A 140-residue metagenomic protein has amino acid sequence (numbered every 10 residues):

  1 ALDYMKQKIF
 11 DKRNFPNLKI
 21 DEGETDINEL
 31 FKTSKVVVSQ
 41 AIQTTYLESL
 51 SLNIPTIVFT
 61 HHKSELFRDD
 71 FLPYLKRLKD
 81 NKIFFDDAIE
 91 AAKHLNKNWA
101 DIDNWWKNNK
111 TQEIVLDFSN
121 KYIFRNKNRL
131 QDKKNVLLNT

Functional and structural regions predicted by a protein language model:
A1-I27: Donor-nucleotide binding loops and adjacent catalytic segments primarily of GT-B fold Leloir glycosyltransferases
L2-Y4, A88, L130: A structural signal for well-ordered alpha-helical scaffolds and beta->alpha junctions
K6-F15, V36, A41-Y122: Catalytic binding pocket for nucleotide-activated donors in carbohydrate/polymer assembly enzymes
G23-S34, S51: Short acidic alpha-helix that forms the nucleotide-activated donor recognition element in Leloir-type transferases
T25, K93, Q131-N135: Short, contiguous clusters of charged residues that form electrostatic/catalytic patches at enzyme active sites, used
D26, I83, E90, N128-R129: Soluble or luminal CAZymes and related metallo-dependent hydrolases
N120-T140: C-terminal alpha-helical cap of glycosyltransferases
